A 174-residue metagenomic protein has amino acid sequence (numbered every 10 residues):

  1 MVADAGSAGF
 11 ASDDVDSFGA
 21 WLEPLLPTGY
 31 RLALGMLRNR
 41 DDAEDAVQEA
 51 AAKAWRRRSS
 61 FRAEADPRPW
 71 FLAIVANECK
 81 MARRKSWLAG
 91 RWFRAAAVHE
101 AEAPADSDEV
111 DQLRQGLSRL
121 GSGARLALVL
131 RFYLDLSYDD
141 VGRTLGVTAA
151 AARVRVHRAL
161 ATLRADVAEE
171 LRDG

Functional and structural regions predicted by a protein language model:
A3-A5, M81, A89-L117, S137: Internal acidic/polar
S7-R31, E44, W55, R125: A short, charge-rich alpha-helical start-of-domain segment used by transcription regulators
F10-A11, R38, E49-D66, K85-W87 (+1 more regions): Sigma70-family region 2
W21-R40, R57, L117, E169: Amphipathic, Lys/Arg- and hydrophobic-enriched alpha-helical face
G29, A33, A43-A54, I74 (+3 more regions): Short, small-hydrophobic-rich alpha-helical interface motif
R56-A63, A73-R94, D106: Arg/Lys-rich amphipathic alpha helix in sigma70-family domain 2
A76, K80, L145-E169: DNA-recognition helix of helix-turn-helix
A127-R131: A short pre-motif secondary-structure segment
